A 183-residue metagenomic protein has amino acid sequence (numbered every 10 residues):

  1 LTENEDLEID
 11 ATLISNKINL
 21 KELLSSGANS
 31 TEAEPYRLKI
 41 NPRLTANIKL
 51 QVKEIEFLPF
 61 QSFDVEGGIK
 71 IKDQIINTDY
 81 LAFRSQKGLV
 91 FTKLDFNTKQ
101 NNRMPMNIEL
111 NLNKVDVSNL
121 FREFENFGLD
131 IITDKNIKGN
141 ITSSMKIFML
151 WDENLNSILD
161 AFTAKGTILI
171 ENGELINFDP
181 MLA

Functional and structural regions predicted by a protein language model:
N4-A28, N41-E56, E66-K70, I75-A183: Small-residue helix/turn framework positions
A33-P42: Edge strands and adjacent loops of beta-rich recognition modules
